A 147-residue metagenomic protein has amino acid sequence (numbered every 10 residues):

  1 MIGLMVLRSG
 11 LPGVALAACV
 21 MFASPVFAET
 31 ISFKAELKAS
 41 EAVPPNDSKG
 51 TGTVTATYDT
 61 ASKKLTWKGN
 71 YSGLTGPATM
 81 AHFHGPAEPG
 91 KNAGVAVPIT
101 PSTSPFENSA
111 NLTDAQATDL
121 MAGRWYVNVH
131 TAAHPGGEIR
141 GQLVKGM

Functional and structural regions predicted by a protein language model:
M1-A15: Bacterial N-terminal signal peptides that target proteins for export
I2-L4, A23-A81, G85-M147: Metal-centered catalytic cores of metalloenzymes
A15-L16, V26: Cleavable N-terminal signal peptides
